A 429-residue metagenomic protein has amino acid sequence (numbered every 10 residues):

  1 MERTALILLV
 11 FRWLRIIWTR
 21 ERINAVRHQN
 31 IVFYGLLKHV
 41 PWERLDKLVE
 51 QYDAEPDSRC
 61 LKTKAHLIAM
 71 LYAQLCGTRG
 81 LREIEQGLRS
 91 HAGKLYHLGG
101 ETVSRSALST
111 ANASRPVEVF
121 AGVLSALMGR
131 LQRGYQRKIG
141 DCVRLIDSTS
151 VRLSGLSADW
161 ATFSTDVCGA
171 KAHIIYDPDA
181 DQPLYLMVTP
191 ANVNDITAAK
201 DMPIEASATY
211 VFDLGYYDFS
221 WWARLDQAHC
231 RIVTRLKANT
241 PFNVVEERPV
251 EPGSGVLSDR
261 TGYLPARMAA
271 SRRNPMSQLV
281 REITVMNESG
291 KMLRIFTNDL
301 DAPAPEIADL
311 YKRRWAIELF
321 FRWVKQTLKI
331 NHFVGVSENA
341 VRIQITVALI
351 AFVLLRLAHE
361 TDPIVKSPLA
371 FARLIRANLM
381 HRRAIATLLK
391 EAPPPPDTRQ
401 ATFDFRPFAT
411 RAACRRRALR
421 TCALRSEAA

Functional and structural regions predicted by a protein language model:
E2-E83, G87, N112-R115, G122-V123 (+3 more regions): Single, function-defining residue in the core of a domain
H91-L98: Extended, structured, electrostatic nucleic-acid-contact surfaces
L98-R115: Major-groove recognition helix of helix-turn-helix-like DNA-binding domains
G100, R137-K138: Short helix-terminating capping/connector loops at secondary-structure junctions
E118-R130: Short Lys/Arg-enriched helix C-cap and helix-to-coil transition segments that create basic nucleic-acid-contact patches
M128-Y135, D195-I196: A short, well-structured juxtamembrane/interface segment
